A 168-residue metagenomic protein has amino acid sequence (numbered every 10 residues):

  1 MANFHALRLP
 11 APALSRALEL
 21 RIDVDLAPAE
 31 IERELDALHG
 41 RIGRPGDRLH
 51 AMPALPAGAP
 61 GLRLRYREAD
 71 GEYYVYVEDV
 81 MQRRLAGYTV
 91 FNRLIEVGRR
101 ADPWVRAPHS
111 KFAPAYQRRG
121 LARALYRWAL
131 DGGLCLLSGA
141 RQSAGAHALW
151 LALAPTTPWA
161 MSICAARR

Functional and structural regions predicted by a protein language model:
M1-A113, R127-L137, H147, L151 (+3 more regions): Non-catalytic substrate-recognition and accessory regions of acyl/acetyltransferase enzymes
R118-Y126: Glycine-rich acyl-CoA binding loop
A140: Residues that form ligand- and interface-recognition hot spots within folded domains
